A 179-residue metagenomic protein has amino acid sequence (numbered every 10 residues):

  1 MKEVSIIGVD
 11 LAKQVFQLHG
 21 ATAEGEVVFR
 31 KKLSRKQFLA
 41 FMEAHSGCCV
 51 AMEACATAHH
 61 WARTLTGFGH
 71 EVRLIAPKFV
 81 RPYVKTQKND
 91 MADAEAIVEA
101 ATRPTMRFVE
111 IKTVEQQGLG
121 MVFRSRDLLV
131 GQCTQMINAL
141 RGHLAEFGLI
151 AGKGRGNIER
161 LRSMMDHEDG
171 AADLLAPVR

Functional and structural regions predicted by a protein language model:
M1-R179: A detector of single, family-specific signature residues that are central to catalytic or substrate-handling motifs
